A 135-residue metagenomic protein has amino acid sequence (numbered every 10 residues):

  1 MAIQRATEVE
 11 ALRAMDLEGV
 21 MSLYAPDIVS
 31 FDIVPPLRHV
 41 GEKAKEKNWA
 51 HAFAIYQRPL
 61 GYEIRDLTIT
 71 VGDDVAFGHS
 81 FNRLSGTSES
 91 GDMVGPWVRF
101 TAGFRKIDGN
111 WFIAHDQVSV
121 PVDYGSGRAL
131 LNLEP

Functional and structural regions predicted by a protein language model:
M1-D27, D74, G125, A129-P135: Short, low-complexity N-terminal intrinsically disordered segments enriched in polar/charged residues
L17-G72, V94-P96: A solvent-exposed, acidic/Ser-Thr-rich amphipathic alpha-helical stretch
W49, I64-I69, N82-L84, V98-R105 (+1 more regions): Hydrophobic/aromatic beta-strand elements that line small-molecule binding cavities or substrate pockets in beta-rich
D74-L84: A short hydrophobic beta-strand element
W97-G127: Short beta-strand edge/turn micro-motifs at domain boundaries
